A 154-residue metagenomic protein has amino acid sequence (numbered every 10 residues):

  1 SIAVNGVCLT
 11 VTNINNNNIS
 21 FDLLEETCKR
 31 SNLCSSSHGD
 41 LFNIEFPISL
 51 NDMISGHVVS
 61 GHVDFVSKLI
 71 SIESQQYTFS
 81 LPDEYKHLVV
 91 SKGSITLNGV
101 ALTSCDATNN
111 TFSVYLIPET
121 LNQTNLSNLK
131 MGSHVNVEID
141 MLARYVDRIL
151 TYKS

Functional and structural regions predicted by a protein language model:
S1-S154: Conserved loop->alpha-helix
